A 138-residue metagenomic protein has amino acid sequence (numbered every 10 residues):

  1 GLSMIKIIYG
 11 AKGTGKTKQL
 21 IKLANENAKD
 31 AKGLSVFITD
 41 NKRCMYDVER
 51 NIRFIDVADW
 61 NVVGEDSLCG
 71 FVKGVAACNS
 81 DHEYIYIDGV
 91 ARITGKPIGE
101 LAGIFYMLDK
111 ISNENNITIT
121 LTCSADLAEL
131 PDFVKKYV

Functional and structural regions predicted by a protein language model:
M4-A76, L130-D132: Conserved P-loop
D59, D81-V138: Replace "adjacent to P-loop NTPase cores in ATP/GTP-dependent enzymes" with "adjacent to NTP-binding cores
